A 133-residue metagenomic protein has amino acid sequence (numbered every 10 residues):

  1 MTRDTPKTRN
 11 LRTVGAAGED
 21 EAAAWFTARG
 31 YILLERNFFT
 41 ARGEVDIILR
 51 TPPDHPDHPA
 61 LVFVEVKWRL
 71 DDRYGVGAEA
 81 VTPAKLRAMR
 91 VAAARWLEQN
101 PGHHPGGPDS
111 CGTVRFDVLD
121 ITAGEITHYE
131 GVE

Functional and structural regions predicted by a protein language model:
M1-R36: Acidic-basic catalytic patches of nuclease active cores, encompassing PD-(D/E)XK and other metal-cofactor nuclease
M1-T13, P53-H58, G102-S110: Short, low-complexity, intrinsically disordered N-terminal peptides in bacterial proteins
T2-R3, W68-G124: Catalytic cores of nucleic-acid endonucleases
R9, T13, A17, R42 (+2 more regions): Residues at secondary-structure transition points
F26, V45-P53, D57-G77, M89: Conserved catalytic cores of phosphodiester-cleaving nucleases, focusing on short active-site segments
F38-A41, P108-S110: A short beta-turn/loop motif at secondary-structure boundaries
R42, L61-F63, T113-F116, G124-I126: Structural motif
I121-E133: Short, low-complexity, polybasic intrinsically disordered segments
